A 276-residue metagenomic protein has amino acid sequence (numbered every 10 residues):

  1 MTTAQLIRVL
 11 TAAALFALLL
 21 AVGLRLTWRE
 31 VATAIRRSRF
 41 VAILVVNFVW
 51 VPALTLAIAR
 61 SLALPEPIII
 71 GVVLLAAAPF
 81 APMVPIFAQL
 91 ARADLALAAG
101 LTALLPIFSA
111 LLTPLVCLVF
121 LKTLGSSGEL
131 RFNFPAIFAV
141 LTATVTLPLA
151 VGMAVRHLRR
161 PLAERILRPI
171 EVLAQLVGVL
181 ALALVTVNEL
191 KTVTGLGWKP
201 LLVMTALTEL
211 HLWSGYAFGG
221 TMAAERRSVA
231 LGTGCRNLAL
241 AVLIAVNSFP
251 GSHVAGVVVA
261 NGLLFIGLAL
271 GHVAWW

Functional and structural regions predicted by a protein language model:
M1-W276: Alpha-helical transmembrane segments of multi-pass small-molecule/ion transporters
